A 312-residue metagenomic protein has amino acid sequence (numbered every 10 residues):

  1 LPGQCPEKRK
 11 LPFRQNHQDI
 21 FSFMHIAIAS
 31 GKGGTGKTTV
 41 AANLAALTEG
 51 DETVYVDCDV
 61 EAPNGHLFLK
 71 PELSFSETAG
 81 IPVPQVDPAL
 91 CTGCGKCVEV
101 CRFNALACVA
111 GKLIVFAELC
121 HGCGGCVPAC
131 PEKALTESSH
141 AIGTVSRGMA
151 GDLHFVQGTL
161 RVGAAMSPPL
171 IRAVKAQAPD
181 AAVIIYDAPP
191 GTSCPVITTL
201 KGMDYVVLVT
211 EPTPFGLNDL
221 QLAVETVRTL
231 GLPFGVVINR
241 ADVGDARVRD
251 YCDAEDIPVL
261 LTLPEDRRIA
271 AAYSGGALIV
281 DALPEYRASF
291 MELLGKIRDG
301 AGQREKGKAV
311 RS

Functional and structural regions predicted by a protein language model:
H17-D19, I26, T226-S312: C-terminal lobe/tail of nucleotide-utilizing enzymes
S22-E49: Walker A (P-loop) phosphate-binding motif
E52-H66, S139-G143: Short beta-strand-centered segment that lines the nucleotide-binding/catalytic pocket of NTP-utilizing
P63-P82, R147-M149: P-loop NTPase switch/communication element
Q85-N104, I114-K133: Cysteine-centered iron-sulfur cluster-binding motifs in ferredoxin-type domains/subunits of redox enzymes
A107-K112, F116-H121, V127, T159-P195: Phosphate-binding/switch loop-helix module in NTP-utilizing enzymes
E132, S139-R147, P168-I184, A188-T262 (+1 more regions): Conserved catalytic-core segment of NTP-binding enzymes
